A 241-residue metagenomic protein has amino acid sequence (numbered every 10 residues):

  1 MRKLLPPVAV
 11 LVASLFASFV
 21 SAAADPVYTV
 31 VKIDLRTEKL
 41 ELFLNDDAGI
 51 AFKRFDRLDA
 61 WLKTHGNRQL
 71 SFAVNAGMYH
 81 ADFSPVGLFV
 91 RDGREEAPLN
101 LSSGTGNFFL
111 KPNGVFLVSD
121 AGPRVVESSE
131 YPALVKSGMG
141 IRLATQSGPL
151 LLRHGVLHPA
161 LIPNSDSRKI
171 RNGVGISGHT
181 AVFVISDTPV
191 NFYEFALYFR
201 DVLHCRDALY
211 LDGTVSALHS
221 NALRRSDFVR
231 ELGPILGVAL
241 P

Functional and structural regions predicted by a protein language model:
M1-L4: Positively charged n-region of N-terminal signal peptides that target proteins for export
P7-S18: Bacterial N-terminal signal peptides
F19-N107: Zymogen propeptides
P26, L110-P112, S167-I170: Short, surface-exposed coil-to-beta transition loops
D34-R36, L117-G122, R153-G155, I176-T180 (+1 more regions): Short acidic-glycine loop/turn motifs at beta-strand connectors
S84-V156, A160-L161: Active-site-adjacent helix-turn-beta-strand microarchitecture at beta-sheet edges that either contains or buttresses
V86-S102, A160-I176, T180-D207, S216-P241: Conserved, well-ordered active-site substructure
